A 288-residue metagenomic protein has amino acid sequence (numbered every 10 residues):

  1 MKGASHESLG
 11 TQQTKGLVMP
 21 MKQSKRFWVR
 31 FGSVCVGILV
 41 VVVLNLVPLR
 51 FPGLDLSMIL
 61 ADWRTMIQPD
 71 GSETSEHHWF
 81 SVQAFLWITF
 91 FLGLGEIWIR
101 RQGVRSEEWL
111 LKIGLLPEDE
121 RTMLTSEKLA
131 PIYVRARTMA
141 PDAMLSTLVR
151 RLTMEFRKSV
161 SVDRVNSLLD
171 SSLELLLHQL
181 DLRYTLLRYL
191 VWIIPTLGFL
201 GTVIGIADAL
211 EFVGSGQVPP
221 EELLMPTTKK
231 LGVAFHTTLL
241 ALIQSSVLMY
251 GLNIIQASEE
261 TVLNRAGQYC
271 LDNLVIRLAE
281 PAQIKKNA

Functional and structural regions predicted by a protein language model:
K2-L173, A279-A288: Large intracellular
K25-I38, L175-G205: Transmembrane alpha-helical segments and their cytosolic interface motifs in multi-pass membrane proteins
L39-M58, L197-V218: Juxtamembrane "helix exit" motif at the C-terminal ends of alpha-helical transmembrane segments in multi-pass membrane
D55-G71, L210-K229: Membrane-interfacial helix-loop-helix connectors in multipass membrane proteins
I97-E108, A209-V213, S246, Y250 (+1 more regions): Membrane-spanning helices that line or support transport/gating and their immediate boundary helices in channels
R121, T125-S126, D142-L145, E155 (+4 more regions): Intracellular alpha-helical coupling/juxtamembrane segments of multi-pass membrane proteins
N166, D170, T185, V218-A288: Channel- or pocket-lining gating/hinge segments that regulate access to a cavity or pore
L186-F212, F235-G251: Bilayer-spanning, highly hydrophobic alpha-helical transmembrane segments
